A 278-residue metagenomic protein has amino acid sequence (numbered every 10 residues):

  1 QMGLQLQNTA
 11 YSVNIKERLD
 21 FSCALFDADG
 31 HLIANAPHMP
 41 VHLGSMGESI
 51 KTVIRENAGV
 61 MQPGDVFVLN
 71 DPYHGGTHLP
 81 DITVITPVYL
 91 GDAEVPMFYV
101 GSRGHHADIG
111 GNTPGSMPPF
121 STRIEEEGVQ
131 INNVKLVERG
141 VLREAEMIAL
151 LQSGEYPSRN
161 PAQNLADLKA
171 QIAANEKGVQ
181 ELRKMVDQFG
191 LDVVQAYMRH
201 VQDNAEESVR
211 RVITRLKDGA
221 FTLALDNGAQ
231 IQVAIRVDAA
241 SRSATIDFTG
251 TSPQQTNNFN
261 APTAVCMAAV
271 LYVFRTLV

Functional and structural regions predicted by a protein language model:
Q1-R18, I54-A58, V68-T77: Short, basic/aromatic recognition patches
H31-N35, G47-D71: Regulatory sensory and allosteric helical modules in signal-transduction proteins and certain transcription factors
P40-V53, A107-S116: A short, polar/charged loop-to-alpha-helix boundary motif
T83-G91, G101, V237: A short, hydrophobic, proline-anchored segment that marks a local hinge/packing element in signaling and regulatory
V95-P157, Q254-Q255, A264, A268: Gly/Pro-rich active-site capping loops and adjacent beta-alpha segments that organize cofactor/substrate pockets
Q130-E206: N-terminal leader/propeptide and maturation segments of large enzyme subunits in energy/redox metabolism and hydrolases
E176-Q254: Accessory "access/gating" subregions that flank catalytic or transport cores
S252-V278: Alpha-helical support elements that line or immediately flank enzyme active sites and cofactor-binding pockets
